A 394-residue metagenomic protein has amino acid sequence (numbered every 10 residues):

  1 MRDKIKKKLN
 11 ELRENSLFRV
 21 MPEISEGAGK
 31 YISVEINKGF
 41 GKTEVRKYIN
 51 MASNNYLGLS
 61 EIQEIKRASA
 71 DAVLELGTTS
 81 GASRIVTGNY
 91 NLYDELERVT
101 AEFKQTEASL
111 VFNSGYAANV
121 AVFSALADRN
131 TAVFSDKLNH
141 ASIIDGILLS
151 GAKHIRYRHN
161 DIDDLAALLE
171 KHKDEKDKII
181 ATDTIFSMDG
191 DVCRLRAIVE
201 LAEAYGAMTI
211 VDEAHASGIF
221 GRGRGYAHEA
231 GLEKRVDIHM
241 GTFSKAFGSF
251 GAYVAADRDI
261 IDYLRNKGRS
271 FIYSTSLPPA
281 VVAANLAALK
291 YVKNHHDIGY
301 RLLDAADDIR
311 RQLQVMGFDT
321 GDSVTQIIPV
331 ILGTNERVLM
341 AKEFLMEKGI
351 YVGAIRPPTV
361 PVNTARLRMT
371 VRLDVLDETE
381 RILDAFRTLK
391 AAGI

Functional and structural regions predicted by a protein language model:
R2, K6, R13-L76, A207: N-terminal "arm"/small-domain region of PLP-dependent enzymes with the aminotransferase-like
N55, I155, H159-V211: Active-site phosphate-binding strand-loop segment of PLP-dependent enzymes
Q63, R67-D71, E75, R98 (+3 more regions): PLP-dependent enzyme catalytic core of the Aspartate aminotransferase-like
K66-S114, A306: Conserved N-terminal alpha-helix of the aminotransferase class I/II PLP-enzyme fold
V122-A141: Conserved PLP-anchoring active-site segment centered on the Schiff-base-forming lysine
Y205-M208, H215, I219-V324: Active-site C-terminal subdomain of aminotransferase-like
Y300-D307, Q314-G349, N363-T364, V371-L373: Conserved PLP-binding catalytic core of the aspartate aminotransferase-like
